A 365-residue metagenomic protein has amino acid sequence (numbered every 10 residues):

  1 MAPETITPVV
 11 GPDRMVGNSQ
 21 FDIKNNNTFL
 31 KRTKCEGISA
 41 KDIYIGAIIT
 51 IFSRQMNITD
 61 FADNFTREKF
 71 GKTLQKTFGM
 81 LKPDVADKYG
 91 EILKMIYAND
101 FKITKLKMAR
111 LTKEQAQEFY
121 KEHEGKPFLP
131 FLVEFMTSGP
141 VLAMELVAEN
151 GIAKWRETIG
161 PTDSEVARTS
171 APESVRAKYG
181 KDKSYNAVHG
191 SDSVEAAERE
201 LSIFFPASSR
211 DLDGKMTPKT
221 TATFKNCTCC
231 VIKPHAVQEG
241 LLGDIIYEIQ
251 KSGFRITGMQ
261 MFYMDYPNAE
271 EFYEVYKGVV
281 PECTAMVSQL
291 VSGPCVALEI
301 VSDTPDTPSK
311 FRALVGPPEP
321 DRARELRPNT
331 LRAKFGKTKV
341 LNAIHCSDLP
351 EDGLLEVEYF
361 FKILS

Functional and structural regions predicted by a protein language model:
M1-G71: Extended amphipathic alpha-helical elements
I48, R67-S365: Non-catalytic terminal and connector segments of soluble metabolic enzymes
